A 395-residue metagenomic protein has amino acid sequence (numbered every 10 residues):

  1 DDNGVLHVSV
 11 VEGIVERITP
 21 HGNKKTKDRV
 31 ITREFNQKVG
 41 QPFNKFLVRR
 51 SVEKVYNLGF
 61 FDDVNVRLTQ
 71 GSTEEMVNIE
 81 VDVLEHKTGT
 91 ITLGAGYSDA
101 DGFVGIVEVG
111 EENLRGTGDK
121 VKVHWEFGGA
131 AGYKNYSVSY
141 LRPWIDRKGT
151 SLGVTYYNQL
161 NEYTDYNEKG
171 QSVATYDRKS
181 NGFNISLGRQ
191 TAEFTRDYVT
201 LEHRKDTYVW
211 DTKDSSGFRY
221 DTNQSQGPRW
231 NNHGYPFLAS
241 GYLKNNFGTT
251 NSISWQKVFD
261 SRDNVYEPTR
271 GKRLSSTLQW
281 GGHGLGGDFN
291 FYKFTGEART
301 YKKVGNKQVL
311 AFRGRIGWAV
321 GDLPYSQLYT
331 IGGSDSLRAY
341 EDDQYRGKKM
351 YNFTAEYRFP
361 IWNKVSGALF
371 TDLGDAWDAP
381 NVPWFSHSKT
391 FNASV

Functional and structural regions predicted by a protein language model:
D2-I14, T19-H21, I79-K87, T200: Signal peptide-directed extracytoplasmic domains
G4, I14-G40, N44-L47: Sec-exported N-terminal periplasmic low-complexity segments
R17, D63-N65, A339, T354: Extracellular/lumenal ectodomain signal focusing on beta-strand-rich modules and carbohydrate-recognition contexts
K25-R29, Q41-R262, T330-D335, Q344-M350: Gram-negative/organellar outer-membrane beta-barrel architecture
K122-H124, S139, R270-V395: C-terminal transmembrane beta-barrel domains of outer membrane proteins
G153, Y198-T200, K213, P268-R273 (+2 more regions): Short coil/turn segments at secondary-structure boundaries
